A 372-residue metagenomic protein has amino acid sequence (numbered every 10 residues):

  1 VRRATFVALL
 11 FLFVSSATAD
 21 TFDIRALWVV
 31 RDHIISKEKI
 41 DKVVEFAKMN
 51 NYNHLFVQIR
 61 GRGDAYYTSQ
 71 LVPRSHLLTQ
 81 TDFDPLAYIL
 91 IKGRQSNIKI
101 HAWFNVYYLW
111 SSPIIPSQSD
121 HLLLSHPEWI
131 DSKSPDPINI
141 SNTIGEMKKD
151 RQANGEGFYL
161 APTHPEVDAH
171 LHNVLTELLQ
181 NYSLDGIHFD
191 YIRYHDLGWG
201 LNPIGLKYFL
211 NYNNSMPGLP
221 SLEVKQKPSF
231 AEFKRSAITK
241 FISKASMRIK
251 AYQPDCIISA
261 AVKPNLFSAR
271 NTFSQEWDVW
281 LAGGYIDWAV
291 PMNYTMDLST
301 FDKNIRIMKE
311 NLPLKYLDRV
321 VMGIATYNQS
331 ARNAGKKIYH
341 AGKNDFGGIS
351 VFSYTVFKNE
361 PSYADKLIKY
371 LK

Functional and structural regions predicted by a protein language model:
F22-I24, I34, Y107-N181: Active-site-adjacent "subsite" loops/lids of carbohydrate-active enzymes
A26-I34, Q70-F83, N154-A169, Q226-A237 (+2 more regions): The substrate-binding groove and active-site-proximal loops of carbohydrate-active enzymes, especially glycoside
H33-K48, V167-L178, S268-G283, S330-A341: Short, acidic/polar
H33-M49, S75-S96, A169-N173, S236-S243: Aromatic- and glycine-enriched glycan-recognition loops and surfaces that form the carbohydrate-binding subsites
K39-D64, N181-G186, I286-W288, G348: Catalytic domains of carbohydrate-active enzymes, especially glycoside hydrolases
K99-N105, H188-H195, V224-F273, D318-Q329: Aromatic-lined carbohydrate-recognition surfaces of secreted/lumenal glycan-active proteins
L109-S112, L197, Y252, I257-V290 (+2 more regions): Substrate-binding cleft/loops of secretory-pathway carbohydrate-active enzymes
Y285-F301, M308-N311, Y316-K372: Substrate-binding cleft of secreted/luminal carbohydrate-active enzymes
